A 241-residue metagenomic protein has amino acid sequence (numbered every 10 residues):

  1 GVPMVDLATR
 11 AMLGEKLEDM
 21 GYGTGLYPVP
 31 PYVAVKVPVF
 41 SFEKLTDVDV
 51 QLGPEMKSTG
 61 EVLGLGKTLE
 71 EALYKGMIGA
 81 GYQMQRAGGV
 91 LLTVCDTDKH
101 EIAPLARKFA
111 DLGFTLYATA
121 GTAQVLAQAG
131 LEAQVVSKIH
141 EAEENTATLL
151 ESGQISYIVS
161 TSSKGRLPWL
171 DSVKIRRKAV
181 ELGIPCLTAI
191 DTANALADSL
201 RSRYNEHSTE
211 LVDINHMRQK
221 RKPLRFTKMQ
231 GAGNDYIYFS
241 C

Functional and structural regions predicted by a protein language model:
G1-P185, L196, I214-K220: ATP-dependent carboxylate/acyl-activation modules
E43-L45, S160, H207, M229 (+1 more regions): Generic signature of intrinsically disordered, low-complexity segments enriched in small/polar residues
A189: Extended, alpha-helix-rich binding/interface surfaces that flank or overlap catalytic cores and mediate recognition
T192, L196-K220: Class I SAM-dependent methyltransferase SAM-binding "motif I" and its flanking Rossmann-like core
Q219-C241: A glycine-rich beta-to-alpha transition motif near the start of alpha/beta enzyme domains, typified by
